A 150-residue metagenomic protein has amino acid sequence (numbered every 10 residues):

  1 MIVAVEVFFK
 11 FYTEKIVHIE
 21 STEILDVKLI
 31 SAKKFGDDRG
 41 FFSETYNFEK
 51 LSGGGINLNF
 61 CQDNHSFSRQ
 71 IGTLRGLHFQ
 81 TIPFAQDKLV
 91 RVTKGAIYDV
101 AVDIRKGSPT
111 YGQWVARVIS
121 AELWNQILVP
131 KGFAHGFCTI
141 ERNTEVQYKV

Functional and structural regions predicted by a protein language model:
M1-K15: N-terminal amphipathic/basic-hydrophobic helices that include classical n-h-c signal peptides and signal-anchor
A4-E6, T45, Y98, G132: Generic structural signal for bulky hydrophobic/aromatic residues embedded in well-ordered secondary structure
F11-E122, E141-N143, V150: Non-catalytic, conserved peripheral segments adjacent to functional cores
I119-E141: Conserved metal-binding segment of the jelly-roll/cupin
